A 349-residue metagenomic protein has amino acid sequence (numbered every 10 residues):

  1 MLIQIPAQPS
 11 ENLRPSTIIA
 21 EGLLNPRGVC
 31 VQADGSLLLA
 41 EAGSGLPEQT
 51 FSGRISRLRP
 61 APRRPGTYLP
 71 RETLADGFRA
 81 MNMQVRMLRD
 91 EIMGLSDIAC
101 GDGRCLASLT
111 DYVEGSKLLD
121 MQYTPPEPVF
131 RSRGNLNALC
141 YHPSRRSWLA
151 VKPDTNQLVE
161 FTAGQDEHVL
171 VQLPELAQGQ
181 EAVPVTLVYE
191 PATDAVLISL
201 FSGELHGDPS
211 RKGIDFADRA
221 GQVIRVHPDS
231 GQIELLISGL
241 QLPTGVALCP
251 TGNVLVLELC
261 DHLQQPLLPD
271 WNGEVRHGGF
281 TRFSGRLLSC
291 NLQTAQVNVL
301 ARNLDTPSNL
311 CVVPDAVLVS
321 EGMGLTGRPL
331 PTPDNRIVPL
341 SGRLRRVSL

Functional and structural regions predicted by a protein language model:
L2-R14, A61-Y68, L119, A220: Blade/loop signatures of beta-propeller domains
R14, T50-I55, L69, E114-L118 (+9 more regions): Repetitive beta-architecture junctions, highlighting loop-to-beta-strand starts across blade-like repeats
P15-A20, E72-A75, M81-L88, P125-R131 (+3 more regions): A short beta-strand motif characteristic of beta-propeller blades
G22-D34, A80-A107, D111, V129-W148 (+7 more regions): Beta-rich, blade/repeat-based domains predominating in secreted/periplasmic proteins but also intracellular
L39-R54, A107-S116, I198-D218, V256-R282 (+1 more regions): Short, conserved, GDST-rich strand-edge loop motifs in beta-rich repeat architectures
R59-R64, M121-P125, F161-D166, V226-G231 (+2 more regions): Short loop/turn segments that connect beta-strands within beta-propeller blades
W148-V159, E167-P174: Loop-centered beta-sheet repeat module
R282-G342, R346-L349: C-terminal closing repeat unit and adjoining cap/tail of repeat-based domains
